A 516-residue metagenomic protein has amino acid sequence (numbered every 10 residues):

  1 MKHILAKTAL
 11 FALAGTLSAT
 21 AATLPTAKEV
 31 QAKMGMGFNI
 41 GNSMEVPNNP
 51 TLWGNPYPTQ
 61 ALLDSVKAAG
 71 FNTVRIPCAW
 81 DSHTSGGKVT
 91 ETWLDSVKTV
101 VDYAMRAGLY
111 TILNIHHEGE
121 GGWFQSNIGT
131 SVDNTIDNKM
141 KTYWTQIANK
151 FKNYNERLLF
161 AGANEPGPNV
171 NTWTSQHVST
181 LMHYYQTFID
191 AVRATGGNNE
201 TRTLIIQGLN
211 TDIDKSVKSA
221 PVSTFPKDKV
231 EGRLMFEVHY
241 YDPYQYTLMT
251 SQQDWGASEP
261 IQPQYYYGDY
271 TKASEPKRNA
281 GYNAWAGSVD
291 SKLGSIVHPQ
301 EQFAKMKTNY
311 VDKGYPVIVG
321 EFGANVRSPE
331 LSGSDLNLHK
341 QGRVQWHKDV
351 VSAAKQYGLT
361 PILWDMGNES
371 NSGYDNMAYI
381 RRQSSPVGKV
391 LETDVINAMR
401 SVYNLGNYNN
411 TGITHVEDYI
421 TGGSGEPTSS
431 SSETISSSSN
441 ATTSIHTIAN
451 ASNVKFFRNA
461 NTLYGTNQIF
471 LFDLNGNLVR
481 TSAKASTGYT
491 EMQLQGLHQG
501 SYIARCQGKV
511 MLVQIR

Functional and structural regions predicted by a protein language model:
M1-A22: Sec-dependent, cleavable N-terminal signal peptides
P25-T203, Q207-S219, S370, Q383-M399: Active-site mouth of glycoside hydrolases
I40-P58, T84-V89, Q125-N134, T247-A273 (+3 more regions): Acidic/histidine-rich helix-loop elements that form or flank divalent-metal/phosphate-binding sites at the catalytic
M105, V311, V351, K355: Anion (oxyanion) recognition and catalysis
N138-L293, A304-A324, Q356-Y357: Active-site region of glycoside hydrolase catalytic domains
P329-P427: Aromatic-rich peripheral "rim/lid" segments of glycoside hydrolase catalytic domains that contact and position glycan
V416-I445: Ser/Thr/Gly/Pro-rich low-complexity, disordered linker/stalk segments of secreted and cell-surface proteins
S436-R516: C-terminal outer-membrane/trafficking sorting elements
